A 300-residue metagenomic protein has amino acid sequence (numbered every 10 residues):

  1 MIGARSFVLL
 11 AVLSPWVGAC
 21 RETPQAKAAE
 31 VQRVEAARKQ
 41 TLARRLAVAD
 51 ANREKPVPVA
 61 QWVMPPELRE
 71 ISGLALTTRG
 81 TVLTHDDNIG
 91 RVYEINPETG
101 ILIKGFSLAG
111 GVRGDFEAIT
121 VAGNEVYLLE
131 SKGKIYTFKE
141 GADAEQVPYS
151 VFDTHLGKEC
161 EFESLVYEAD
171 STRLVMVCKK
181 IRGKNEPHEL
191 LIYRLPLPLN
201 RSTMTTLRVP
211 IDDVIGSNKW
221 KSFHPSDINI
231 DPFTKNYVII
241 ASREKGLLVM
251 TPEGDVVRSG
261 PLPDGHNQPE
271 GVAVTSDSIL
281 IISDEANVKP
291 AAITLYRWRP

Functional and structural regions predicted by a protein language model:
M1-F7: Bacterial N-terminal signal peptides that target proteins for export
V8-P15: Bacterial N-terminal signal peptides
V17-A19: C-terminal motif of bacterial Sec signal peptides marking the signal peptidase cleavage site
R21-P300: Sequence/structural signature of beta-propeller domains
